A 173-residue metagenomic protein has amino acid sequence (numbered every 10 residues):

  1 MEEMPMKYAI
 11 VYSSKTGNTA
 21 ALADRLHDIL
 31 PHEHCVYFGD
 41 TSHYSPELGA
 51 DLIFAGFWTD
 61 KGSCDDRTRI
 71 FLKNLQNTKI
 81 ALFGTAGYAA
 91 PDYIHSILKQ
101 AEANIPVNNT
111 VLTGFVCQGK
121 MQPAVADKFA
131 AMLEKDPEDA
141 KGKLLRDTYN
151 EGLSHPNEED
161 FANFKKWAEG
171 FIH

Functional and structural regions predicted by a protein language model:
M1-P5: Short, Lys/Arg-enriched N-terminal segments with co-localized hydrophobic residues within the first ~10-30 amino acids
K7-I29: N-terminal beta1-alpha1 ligand-phosphate binding loop
V11, G39, F83: The conserved SAM/SAH-binding core of class I Rossmann-like methyltransferase domains, concentrating on the hydrophobic
D28-H34, A50-A55, T59-H173: FMN-binding flavodoxin-like domain, especially the glycine-rich phosphate-binding loop
H32-S45: A short, well-structured beta->alpha microelement
